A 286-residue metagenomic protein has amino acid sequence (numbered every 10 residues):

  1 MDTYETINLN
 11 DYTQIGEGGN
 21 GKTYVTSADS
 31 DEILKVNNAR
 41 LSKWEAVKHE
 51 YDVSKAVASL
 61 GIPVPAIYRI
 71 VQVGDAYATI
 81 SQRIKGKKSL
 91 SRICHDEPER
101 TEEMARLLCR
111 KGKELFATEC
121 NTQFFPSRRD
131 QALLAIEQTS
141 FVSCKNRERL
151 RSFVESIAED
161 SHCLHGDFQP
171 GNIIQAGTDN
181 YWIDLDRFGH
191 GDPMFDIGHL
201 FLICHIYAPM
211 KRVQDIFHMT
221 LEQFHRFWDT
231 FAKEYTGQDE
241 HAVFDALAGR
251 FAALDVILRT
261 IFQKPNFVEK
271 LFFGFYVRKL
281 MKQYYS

Functional and structural regions predicted by a protein language model:
D2-E5, A117-G166, P170-G171, A176 (+1 more regions): An alpha-helical support segment within catalytic cores of ATP-dependent transferases
T6-Q14: Conserved N-terminal boundary motif of the eukaryotic protein kinase catalytic domain
T13-Q14, G19-Q123, A158: ATP-binding pocket architecture of kinase catalytic cores
N38-R40, R187, R259-T260: Short beta-strand-loop-alpha-helix junction that forms the active-site gateway of nucleic-acid-processing nucleases
G86, L90-H95, E102-M104, R110-A132 (+3 more regions): Inter-domain helical "communication" segments and dimerization helices that couple sensory or membrane-embedded modules
I173-I197: Catalytic activation segment of kinase domains across protein kinase-like and atypical kinase folds
I197-G237, A252-V268: Active-site activation/catalytic loop segments of kinase-like enzymes and analogous catalytic loops in related
A242, L254-S286: ATP/Mg2+ or Mg2+-diphosphate-binding catalytic cores that bind nucleotide phosphates or diphosphates via glycine-rich
